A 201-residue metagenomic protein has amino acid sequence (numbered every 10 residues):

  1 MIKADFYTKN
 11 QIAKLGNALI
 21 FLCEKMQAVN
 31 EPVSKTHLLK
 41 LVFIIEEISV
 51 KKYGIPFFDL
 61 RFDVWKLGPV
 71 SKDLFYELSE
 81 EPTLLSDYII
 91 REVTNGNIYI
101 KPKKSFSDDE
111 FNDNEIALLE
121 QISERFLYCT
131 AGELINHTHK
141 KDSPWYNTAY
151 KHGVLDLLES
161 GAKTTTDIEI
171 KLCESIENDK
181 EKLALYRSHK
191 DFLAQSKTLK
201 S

Functional and structural regions predicted by a protein language model:
M1-S201: Domain-edge interaction signal
